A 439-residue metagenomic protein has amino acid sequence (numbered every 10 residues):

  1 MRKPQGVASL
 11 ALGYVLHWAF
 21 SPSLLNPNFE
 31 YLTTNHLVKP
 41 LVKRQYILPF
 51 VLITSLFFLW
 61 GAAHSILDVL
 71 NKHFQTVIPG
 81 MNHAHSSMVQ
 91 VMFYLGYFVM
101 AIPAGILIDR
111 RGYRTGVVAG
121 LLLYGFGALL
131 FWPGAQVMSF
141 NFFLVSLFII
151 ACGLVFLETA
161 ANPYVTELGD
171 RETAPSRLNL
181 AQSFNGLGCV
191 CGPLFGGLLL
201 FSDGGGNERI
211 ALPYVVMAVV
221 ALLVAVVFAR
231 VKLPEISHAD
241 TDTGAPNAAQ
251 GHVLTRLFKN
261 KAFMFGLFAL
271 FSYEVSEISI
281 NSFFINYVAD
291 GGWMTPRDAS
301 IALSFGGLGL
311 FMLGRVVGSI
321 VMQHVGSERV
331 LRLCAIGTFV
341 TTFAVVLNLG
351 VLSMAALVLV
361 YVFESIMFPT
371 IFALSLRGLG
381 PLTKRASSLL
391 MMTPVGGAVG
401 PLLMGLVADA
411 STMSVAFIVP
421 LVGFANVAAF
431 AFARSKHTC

Functional and structural regions predicted by a protein language model:
P49-T76, I280-I285: Extracytoplasmic
L67-D68, K259-S304: Extracytoplasmic gate region of multi-pass secondary transporters
M88-G105, F305-V317: Central cavity-lining transmembrane alpha-helices of secondary-active solute carriers, predominantly the Major
L122-V137, G337-L349: C-terminal ends and interior cores of transmembrane alpha-helices in multi-pass membrane transporters/permeases
F140-L157, S353-I366: Hydrophobic core of transmembrane alpha-helices in multi-pass small-molecule transporters, especially MFS/SLC-type
F156-D170, I366-G380: Intracellular juxtamembrane helix-capping segments at the cytosolic ends of symmetry-related transmembrane helices
A181-V231: Helix-loop-helix hairpin linking two adjacent transmembrane segments in secondary transporters
